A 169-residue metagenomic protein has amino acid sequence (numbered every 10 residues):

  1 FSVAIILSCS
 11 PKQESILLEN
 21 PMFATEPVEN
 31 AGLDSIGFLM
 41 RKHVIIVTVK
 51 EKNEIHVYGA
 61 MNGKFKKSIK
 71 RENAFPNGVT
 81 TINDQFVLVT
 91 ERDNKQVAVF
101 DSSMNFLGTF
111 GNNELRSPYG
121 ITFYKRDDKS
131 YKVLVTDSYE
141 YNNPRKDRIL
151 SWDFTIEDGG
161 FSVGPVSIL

Functional and structural regions predicted by a protein language model:
L7-S8: C-terminal motif of bacterial Sec signal peptides marking the signal peptidase cleavage site
E19-V28, K64-K70, N105-G111, S162-L169: A short beta-strand motif characteristic of beta-propeller blades
M22-F65: Post-signal-peptide N-terminal segment of Sec-exported extracytoplasmic proteins
E26-K42, E72-F86, N113-D128, S138-Y141 (+1 more regions): Beta-rich, blade/repeat-based domains predominating in secreted/periplasmic proteins but also intracellular
L39, I46-E51, G59, L88-D93 (+1 more regions): Conserved beta-strand positions in repeat-built beta-propeller and related beta-rich domains
E54-H56, Q96-A98, S130, N142-W152: Structural motif
Y58, K66-K95: Mid-chain, structured segments of secreted extracytoplasmic proteins
G59-G63, D101-N105, F154-D158: Short loop/turn segments that connect beta-strands within beta-propeller blades
